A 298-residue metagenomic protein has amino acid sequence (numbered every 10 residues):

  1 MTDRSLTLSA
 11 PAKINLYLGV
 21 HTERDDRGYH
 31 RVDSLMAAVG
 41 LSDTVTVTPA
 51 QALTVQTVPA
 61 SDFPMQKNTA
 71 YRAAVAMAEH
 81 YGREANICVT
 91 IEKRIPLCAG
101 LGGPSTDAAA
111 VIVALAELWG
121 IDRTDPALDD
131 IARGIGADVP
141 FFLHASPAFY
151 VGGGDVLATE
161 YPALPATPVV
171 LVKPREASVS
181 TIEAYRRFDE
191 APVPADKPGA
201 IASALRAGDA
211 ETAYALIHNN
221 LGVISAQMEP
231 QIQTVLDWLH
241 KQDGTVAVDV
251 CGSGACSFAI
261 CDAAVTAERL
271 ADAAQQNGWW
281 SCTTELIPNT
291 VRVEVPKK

Functional and structural regions predicted by a protein language model:
M1-A99, E117, I121-D129, A163-P165 (+1 more regions): ATP-binding N-lobe of GHMP and related small-molecule kinases
T2-S9, N15-S34, I121-A247, I260-K298: ATP-dependent small-molecule kinase catalytic core of the GHMP/sugar-kinase superfamily and closely related
A12, L41, Q51, R94 (+4 more regions): A generic "binding-loop/recognition-motif" signal
Q51-F63, V111, D209-H218, H240: Short, basic/glycine-rich phosphate-binding loops at helix/coil junctions that contact nucleotide phosphates
T57-V58, E92, H144, C251 (+1 more regions): Conserved beta-strand termini and adjacent loop/short-helix elements that scaffold enzyme active sites in alpha/beta
K67-Y71, A109, Q233, E268: Short, well-ordered alpha-helical segments
Y71-N86, V113, L216-T234: A short, flexible low-complexity segment enriched in Lys/Arg and Gly/Pro that occurs in N-terminal basic tails
T90-W119, A137, T245-C261: Glycine/serine-rich anion-binding loops at beta->alpha junctions that coordinate negatively charged ligand groups
